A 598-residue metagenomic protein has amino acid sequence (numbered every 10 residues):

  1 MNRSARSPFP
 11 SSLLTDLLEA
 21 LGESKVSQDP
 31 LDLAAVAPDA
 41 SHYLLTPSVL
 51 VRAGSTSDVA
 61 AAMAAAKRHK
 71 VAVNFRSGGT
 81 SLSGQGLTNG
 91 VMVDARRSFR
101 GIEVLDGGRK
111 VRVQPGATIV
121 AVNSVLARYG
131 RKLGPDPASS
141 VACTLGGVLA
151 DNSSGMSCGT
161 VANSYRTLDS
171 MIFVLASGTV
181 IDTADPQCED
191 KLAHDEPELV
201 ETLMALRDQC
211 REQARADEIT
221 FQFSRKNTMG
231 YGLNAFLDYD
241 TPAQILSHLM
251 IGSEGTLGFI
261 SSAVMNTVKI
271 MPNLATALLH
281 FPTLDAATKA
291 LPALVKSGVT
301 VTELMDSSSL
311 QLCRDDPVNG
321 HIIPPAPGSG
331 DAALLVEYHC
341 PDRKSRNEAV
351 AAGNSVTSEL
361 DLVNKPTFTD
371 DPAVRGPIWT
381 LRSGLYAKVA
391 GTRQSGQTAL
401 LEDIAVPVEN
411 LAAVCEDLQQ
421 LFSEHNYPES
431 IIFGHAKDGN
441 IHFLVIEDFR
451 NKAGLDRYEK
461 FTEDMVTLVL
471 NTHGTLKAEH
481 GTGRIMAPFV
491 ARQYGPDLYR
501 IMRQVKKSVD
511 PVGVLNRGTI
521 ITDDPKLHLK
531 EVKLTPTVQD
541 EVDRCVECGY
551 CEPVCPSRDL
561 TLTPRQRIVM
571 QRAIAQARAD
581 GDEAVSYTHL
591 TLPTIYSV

Functional and structural regions predicted by a protein language model:
M1-R68, G78-R109, A138, P186 (+5 more regions): N-terminal flexible segment immediately upstream of the FAD-binding catalytic core in FAD-dependent oxidoreductases
A5, L17, A35, S41-V73 (+7 more regions): N-terminal glycine-rich flavin-associated loop
L82-G84, S139-L145, G230, E303-N319 (+5 more regions): A glycine-rich phosphate-binding loop feature that marks nucleotide/adenosyl-phosphate handling sites
V148-A150, S154-S164, L168-S383, E416 (+2 more regions): C-terminal substrate-binding/cap subdomain adjacent to the FAD-binding core in PCMH-type and related FAD-linked
K388, P488-T537: Activity-critical C-terminal alpha-helical subdomain
R450-V469, Y494-V505: Helical (often loop-to-helix) elements that flank the catalytic cores of nucleotide-handling enzymes
I521, L527, R558-Y587: Non-heme iron-sulfur electron-transfer modules
H589, T594-V598: Single conserved hydrophobic/aromatic residue that forms the stacking wall/gate of nucleotide- or nucleobase-binding
